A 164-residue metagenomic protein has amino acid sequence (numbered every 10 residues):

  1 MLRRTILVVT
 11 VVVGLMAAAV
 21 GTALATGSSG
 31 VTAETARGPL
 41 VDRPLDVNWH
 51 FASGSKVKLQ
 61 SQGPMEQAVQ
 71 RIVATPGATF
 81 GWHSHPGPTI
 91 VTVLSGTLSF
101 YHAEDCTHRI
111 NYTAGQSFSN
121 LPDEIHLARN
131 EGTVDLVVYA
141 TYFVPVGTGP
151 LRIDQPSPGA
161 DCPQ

Functional and structural regions predicted by a protein language model:
L2-T5, A18-E66, R109-N111, D154-Q164: A short, N-terminal "cap"/entry segment at the start of jelly-roll beta-barrel domains of the cupin/DSBH fold
V9-A19: Bacterial N-terminal signal peptides
Q62-M65, G77-T92: A short beta-loop-beta micro-motif enriched in histidine and acidic residues
Q62-P64, A74-T75, H102-D123: Short acidic-glycine-tyrosine-enriched beta hairpin
T79-G81, S99, F118-R129: Histidine-centered metal-chelating micro-motifs
F80-H85, H102, R109-I110, R129-N130: Short histidine-centered beta-strand/loop micro-motifs that create catalytic or ligand/metal-coordination sites
H85-D105, A114-Q116: Glycine- and acidic-residue-biased ligand/ion/polar-headgroup-sensing regions
T107, P122-T148: Ligand-binding loop in jelly-roll beta-barrel domains
